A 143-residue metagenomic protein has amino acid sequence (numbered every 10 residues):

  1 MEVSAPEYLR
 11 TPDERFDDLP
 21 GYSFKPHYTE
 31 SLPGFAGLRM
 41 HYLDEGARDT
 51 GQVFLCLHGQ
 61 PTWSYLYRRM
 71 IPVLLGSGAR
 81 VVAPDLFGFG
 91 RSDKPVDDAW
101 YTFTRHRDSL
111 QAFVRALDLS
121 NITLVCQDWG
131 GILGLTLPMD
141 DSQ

Functional and structural regions predicted by a protein language model:
M1-F54, G76-A79, L119-S120: Alpha/beta-hydrolase fold catalytic core
E30-L38, L43-R48, G76, A83-C126: Active-site loop/oxyanion-hole signature of alpha/beta-hydrolase fold enzymes
C56-G59, A83: Structural cue for short, hydrophobic secondary-structure segments
G59-T62, D128: Active-site glycine-rich loops that stabilize anionic/oxyanionic intermediates across multiple enzyme folds
P61-R69, V81: Serine-hydrolase catalytic-loop signature spanning alpha/beta hydrolases and amidase-signature enzymes
T62-W63, F89-S92, I132: Active-site loop signature of alpha/beta-hydrolase-fold enzymes
R68, Q111, L135-M139: Short, hydrophobic alpha-helix immediately C-terminal to the catalytic nucleophile
S120-Q143: Conserved hydrolase catalytic core segment
